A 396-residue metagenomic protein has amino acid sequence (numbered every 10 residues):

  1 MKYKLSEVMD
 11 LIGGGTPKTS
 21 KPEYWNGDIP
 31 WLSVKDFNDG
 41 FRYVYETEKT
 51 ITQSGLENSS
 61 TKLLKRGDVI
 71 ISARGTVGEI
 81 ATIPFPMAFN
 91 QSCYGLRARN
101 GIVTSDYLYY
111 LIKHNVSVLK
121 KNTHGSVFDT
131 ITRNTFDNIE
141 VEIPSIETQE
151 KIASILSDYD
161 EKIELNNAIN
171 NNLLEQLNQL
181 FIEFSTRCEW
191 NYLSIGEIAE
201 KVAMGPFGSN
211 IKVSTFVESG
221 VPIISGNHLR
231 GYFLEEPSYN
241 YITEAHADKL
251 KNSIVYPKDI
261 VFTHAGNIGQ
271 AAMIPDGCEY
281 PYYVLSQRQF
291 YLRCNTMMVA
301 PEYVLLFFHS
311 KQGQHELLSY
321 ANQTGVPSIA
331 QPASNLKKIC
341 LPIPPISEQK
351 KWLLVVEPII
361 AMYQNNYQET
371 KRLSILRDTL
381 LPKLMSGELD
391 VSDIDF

Functional and structural regions predicted by a protein language model:
M1-G15, N138-F207, I343-V391: Non-catalytic DNA-recognition/assembly elements of restriction-modification systems
Y3-P22, K35-R66, G196-V213, N227-T263 (+1 more regions): Sequence-specific dsDNA recognition surfaces
S33-V34, T47-K113, S225-G226, H246-G313 (+1 more regions): A short beta-sheet element
A73, M87-Y94, V127-A153, Y282-F290 (+1 more regions): A short glycine-rich beta-alpha junction/loop motif
I112, V116, K120, D160 (+2 more regions): Short amphipathic alpha-helical signal-transduction/dimerization elements
